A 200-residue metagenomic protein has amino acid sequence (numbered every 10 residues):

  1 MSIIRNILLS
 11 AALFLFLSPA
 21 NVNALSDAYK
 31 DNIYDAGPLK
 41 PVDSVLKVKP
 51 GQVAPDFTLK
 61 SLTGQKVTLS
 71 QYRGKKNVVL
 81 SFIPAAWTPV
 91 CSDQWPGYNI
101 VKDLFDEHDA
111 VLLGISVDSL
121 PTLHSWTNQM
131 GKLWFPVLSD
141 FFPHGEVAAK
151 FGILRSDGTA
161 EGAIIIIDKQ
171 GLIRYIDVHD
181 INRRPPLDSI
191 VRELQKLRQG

Functional and structural regions predicted by a protein language model:
S2-K60: N-terminal targeting signals for export/organelle localization
V48, F57-V78: A short beta-strand-turn-helix
A54-P55, V79, E161-A163: Short loop/turn microsegments at loop-to-beta-strand junctions
T68-Y98: Short active-site neighborhood of thiol/selenol oxidoreductases, capturing the structured segment around
S92-L133, P143-V147: Structural microenvironment flanking redox-active thiols in thiol-disulfide oxidoreductases
W134-F135, I153-I165: Structural micro-motif
P136-D140: Short acidic-hydrophobic, aromatic-tinged amphipathic segments that line or gate anion-handling sites
T159-G200: Thiol-/selenol-based redox modules, centered on thioredoxin-like and closely related oxidoreductase domains
